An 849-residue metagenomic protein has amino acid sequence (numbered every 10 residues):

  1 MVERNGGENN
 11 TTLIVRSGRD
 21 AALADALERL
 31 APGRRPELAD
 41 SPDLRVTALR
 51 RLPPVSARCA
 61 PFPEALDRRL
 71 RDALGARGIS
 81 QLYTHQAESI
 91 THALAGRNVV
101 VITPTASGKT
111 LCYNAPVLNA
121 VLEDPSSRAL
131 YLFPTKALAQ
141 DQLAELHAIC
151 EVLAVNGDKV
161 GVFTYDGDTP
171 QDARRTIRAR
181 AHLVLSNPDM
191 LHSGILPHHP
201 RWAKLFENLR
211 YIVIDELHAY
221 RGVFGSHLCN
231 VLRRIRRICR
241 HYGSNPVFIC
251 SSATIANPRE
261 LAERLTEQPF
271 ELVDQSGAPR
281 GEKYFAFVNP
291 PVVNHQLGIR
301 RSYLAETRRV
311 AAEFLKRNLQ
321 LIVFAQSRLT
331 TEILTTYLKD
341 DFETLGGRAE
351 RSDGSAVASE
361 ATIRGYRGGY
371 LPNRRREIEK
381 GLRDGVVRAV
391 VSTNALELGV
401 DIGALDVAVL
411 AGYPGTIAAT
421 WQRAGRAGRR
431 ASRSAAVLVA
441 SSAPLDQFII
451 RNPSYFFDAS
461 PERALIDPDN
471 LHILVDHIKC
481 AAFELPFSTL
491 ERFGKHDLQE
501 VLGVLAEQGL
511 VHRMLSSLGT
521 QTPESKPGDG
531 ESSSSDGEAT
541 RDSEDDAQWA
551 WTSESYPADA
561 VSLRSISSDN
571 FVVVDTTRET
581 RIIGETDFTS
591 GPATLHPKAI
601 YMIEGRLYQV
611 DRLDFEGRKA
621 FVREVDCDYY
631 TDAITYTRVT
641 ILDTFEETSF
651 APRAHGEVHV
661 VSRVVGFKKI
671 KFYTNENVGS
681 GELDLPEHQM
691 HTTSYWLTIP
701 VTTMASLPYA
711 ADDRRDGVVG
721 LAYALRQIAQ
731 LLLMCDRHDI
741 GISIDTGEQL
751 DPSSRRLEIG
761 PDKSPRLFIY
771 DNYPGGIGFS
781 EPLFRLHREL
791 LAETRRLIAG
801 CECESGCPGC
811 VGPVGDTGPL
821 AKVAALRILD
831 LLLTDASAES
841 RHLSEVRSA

Functional and structural regions predicted by a protein language model:
M1-S17, A349-G354, D529, L832-A849: Acidic, low-complexity intrinsically disordered tails
V2, T520-S525, S535-G537, L843: Intrinsic, low-complexity polybasic segments
L13-T47: Charged, compositionally biased N-terminal leader segments and the immediate start of the first structured element
R35-R77, Q81-T84, E88-T110, A115-H192 (+4 more regions): Helicase motor core with emphasis on the C-terminal RecA-like subdomain
L122-S126, H147, R795, L826-L831 (+2 more regions): ASCE P-loop NTPase motor cores of helicases and related translocases
S434-A436, S442-A459, L474-T489, L498 (+5 more regions): Extended Lys/Arg-rich polyanion-binding regions
C801, G806-C810: Short cysteine clusters
P813: Cys/His-rich metal-chelating microdomains
